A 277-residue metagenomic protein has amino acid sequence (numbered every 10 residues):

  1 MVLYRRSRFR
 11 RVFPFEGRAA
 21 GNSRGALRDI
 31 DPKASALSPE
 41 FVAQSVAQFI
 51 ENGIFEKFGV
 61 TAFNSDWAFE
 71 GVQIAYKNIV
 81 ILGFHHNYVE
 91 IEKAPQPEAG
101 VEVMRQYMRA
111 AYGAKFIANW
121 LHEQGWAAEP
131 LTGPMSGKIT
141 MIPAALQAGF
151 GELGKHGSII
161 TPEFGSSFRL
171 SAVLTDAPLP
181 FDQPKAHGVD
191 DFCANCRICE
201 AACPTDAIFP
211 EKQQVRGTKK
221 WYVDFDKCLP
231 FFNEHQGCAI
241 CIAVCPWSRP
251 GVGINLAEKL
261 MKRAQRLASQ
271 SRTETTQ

Functional and structural regions predicted by a protein language model:
M1-A62, I74-A75, W247, G251-Q277: Iron-sulfur (Fe-S) cluster-binding modules
A47, E51, E56-I240, V244-R266: Catalytic cores of enzyme domains
